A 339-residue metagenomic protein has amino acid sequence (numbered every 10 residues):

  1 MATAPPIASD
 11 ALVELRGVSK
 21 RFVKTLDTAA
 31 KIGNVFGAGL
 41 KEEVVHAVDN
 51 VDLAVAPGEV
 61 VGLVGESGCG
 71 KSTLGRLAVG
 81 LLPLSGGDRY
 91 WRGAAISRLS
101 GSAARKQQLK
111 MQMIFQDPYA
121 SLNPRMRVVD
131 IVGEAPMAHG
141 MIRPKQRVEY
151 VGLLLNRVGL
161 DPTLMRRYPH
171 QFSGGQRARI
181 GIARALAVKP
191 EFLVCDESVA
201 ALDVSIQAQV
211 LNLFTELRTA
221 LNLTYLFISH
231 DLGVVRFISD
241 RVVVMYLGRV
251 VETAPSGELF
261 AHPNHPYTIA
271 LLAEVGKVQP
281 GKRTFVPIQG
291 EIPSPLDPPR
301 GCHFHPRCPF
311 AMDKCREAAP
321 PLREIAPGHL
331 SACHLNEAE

Functional and structural regions predicted by a protein language model:
P6-A11, K24-G39, V44, P255-E339: Short catalytic/signature loops enriched in Gly
A30-G37, A95, Q146-T163, L272-A273: Conserved ABC ATPase "signature" region
G39-E42, I96-Q112, A138, P144-K145 (+2 more regions): ABC ATPase NBD coupling module
V64-G65: The feature captures the beta-strand-to-loop junction immediately N-terminal to the Walker
G87-R98: Conserved ABC transporter NBD signature motif
A187-E191: A short, proline-enriched helix->beta-strand linker immediately N-terminal to the Walker B motif in ABC-type P-loop
V194, S198-L202, I206-R283: P-loop NTP-binding/switch modules centered on Walker-like glycine-rich loops
